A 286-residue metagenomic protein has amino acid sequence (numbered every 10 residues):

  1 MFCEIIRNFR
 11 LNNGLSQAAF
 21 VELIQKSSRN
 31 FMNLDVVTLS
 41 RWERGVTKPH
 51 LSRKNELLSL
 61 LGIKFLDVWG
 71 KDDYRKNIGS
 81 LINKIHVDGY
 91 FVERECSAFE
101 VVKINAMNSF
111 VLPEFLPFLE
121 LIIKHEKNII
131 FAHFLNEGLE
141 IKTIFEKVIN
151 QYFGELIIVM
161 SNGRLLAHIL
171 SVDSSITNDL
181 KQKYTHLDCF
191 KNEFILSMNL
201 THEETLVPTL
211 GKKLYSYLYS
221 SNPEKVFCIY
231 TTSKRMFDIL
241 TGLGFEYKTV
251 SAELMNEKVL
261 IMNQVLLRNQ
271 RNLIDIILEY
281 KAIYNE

Functional and structural regions predicted by a protein language model:
M1-A19, L23: A short, Lys/Arg-rich alpha-helix, primarily the initiator
Q25-P49: Recognition helix of helix-turn-helix/homeodomain-like DNA-binding domains that insert into the DNA major groove
H50-V68: DNA major-groove recognition helix of helix-turn-helix/homeodomain DNA-binding modules
N83-I141: Short amphipathic alpha-helix that is part of the acyltransferase structural core
K142-I158, A167: A short helix-loop-beta-strand connector motif used in the catalytic cores of GNAT acetyltransferases and, in some
N162-I169, E193: Glycine-rich phosphate/pyrophosphate-binding loop shared by adenosine-nucleotide-utilizing enzymes
D179-V250: Acyl-donor binding region in acyl/amide transferases
N222-E286: Active-site/acyl-donor-binding loops of N-acyltransferases
